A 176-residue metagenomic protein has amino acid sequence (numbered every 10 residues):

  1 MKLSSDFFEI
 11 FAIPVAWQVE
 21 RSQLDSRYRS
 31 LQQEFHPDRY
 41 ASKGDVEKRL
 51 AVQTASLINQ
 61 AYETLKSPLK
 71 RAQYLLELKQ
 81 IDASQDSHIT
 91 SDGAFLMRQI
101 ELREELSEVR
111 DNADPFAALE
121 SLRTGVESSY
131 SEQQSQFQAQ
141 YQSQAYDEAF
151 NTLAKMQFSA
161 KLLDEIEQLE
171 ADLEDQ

Functional and structural regions predicted by a protein language model:
M1-Q176: C-terminal accessory/regulatory regions appended to core domains
